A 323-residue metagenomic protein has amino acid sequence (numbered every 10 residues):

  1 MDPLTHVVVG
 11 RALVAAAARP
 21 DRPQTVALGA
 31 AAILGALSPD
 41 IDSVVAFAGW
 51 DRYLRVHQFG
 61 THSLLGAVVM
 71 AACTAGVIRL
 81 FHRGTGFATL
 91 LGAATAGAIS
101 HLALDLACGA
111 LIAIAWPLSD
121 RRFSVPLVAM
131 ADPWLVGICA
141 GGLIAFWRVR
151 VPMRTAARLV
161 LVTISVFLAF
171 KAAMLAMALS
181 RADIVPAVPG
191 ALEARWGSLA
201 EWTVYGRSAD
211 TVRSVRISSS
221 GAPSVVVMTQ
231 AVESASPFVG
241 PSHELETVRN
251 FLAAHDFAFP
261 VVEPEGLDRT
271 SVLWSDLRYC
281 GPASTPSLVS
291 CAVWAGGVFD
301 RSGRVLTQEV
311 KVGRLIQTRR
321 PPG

Functional and structural regions predicted by a protein language model:
M1-R195: N-terminal membrane-targeting hydrophobic helices
W196-G323: Extracytosolic and intramembrane catalytic regions of membrane-associated proteins in envelope/secretory systems
